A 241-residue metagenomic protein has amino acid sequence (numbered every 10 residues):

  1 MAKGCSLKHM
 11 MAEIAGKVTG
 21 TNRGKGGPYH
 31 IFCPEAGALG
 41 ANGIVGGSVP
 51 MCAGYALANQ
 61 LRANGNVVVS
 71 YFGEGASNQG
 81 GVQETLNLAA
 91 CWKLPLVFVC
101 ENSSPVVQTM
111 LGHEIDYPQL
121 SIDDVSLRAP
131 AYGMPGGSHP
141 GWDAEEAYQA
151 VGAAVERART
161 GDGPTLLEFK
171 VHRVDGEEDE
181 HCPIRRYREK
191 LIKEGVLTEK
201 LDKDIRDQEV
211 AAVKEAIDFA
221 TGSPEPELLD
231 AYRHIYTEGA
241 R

Functional and structural regions predicted by a protein language model:
M1-W92, H113-I122, S126, A131-G133: Cofactor-binding active-site loop characterized by glycine-rich and histidine/acidic residues
E35, F72-N78, C100-V106, H113 (+2 more regions): Acidic, glycine-rich active-site loops and adjacent beta-strand->loop/helix elements that engage anionic groups
Q60-N64, P118-A153, E180-R206: Conserved thiamine diphosphate
G65, K93, D162-L166: Short secondary-structure junction motifs
V67-Y71, V97-V99, L166-E168: Structural motif
V82-T85, Q149-E156: Glycine-rich, charged/polar anion/phosphate-binding loops that engage phosphate groups from diverse ligands
P95-F98, P135: Short, proline-centered helix/strand-breaking motifs
R157-R241: Glycine/aspartate-rich loop-and-adjacent alpha/beta segment that forms the canonical ThDP
